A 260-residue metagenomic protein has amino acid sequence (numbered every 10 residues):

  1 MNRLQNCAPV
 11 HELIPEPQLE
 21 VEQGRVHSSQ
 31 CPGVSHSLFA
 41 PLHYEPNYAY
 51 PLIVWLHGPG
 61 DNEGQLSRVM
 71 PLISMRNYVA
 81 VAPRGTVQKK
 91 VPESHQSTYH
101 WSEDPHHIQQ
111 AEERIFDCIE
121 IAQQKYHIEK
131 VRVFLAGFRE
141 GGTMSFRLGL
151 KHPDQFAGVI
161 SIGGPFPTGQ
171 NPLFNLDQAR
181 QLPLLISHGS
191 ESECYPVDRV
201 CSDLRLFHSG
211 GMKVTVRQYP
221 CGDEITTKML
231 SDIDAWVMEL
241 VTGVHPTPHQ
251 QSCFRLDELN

Functional and structural regions predicted by a protein language model:
M1-L52, A111, C201-S209, V214 (+2 more regions): A domain-start/cap signature at the N-terminus of enzymes
H11-E22, V26-Y44, P51-I128: Serine-hydrolase catalytic machinery in alpha/beta-hydrolase-like enzymes
N47, I128, A179-Q181: Short, flexible coil/linker segments at domain boundaries that flank nucleotide/cofactor-interacting
P51, N77-V79, R132-F134, G158 (+1 more regions): Proline-centered loop/turn at the N-terminus of a beta-strand
W55-P59, P83-T86, F138-R139, I162-P165 (+2 more regions): Active-site-proximal beta-strand/loop segments in catalytic clefts of secreted hydrolases
L66-S67, S145, V200-C201: Short, highly selective alpha-helical patches that border small-molecule cofactor pockets in redox/cofactor-processing
V131-A179: Primarily recognizes the serine-hydrolase "nucleophile elbow" in alpha/beta-hydrolase and SGNH/GDSL folds
G158, G164-T242: The feature captures the conserved acid-bearing segment of alpha/beta-hydrolase catalytic domains
